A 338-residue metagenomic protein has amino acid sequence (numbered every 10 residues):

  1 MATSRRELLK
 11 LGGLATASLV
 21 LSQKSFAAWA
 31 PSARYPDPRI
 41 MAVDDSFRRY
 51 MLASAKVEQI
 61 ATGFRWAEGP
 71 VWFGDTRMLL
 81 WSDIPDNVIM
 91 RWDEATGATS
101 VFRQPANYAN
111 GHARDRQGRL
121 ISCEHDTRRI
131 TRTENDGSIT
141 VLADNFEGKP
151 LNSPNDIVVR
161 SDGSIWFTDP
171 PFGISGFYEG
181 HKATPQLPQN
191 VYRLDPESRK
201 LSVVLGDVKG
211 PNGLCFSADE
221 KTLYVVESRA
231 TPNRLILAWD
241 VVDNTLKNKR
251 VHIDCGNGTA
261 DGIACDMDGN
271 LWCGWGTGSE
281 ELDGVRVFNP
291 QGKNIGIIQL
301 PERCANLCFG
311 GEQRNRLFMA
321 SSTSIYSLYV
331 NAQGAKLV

Functional and structural regions predicted by a protein language model:
M1-T3: Secretory targeting signals
E7-A28: N-terminal export signals
W29-A55: Blade/loop signatures of beta-propeller domains
T62-R77, P105-E124, R129, E147-I165 (+6 more regions): Beta-rich, blade/repeat-based domains predominating in secreted/periplasmic proteins but also intracellular
P85, D126, S175-L187, R229-R234 (+1 more regions): Short, solvent-exposed loop/turn segments at conserved positions within beta-propeller repeat blades
D93-G97, E134-G137, D195-E197, V241-N244 (+2 more regions): Short loop/turn segments that connect beta-strands within beta-propeller blades
E134-S164, P171-G180: Asp-box/WD-like beta-propeller blade repeats and closely related beta-sheet repeat scaffolds
G310-V338: Blade-level signature of beta-propeller repeat domains, shared across WD40, Kelch, NHL, RCC1 and BNR/Asp-box propellers
